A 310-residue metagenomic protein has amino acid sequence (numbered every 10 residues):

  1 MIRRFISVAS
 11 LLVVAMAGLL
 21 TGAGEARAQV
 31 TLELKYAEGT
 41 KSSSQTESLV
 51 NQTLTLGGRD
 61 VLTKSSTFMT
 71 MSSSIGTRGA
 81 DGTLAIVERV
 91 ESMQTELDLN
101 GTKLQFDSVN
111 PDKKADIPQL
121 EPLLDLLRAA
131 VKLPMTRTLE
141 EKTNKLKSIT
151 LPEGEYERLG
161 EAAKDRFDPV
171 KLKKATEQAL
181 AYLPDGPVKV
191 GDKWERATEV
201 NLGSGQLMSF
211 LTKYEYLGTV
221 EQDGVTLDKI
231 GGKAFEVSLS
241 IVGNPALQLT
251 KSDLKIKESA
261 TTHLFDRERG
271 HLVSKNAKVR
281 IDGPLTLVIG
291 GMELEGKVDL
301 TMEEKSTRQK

Functional and structural regions predicted by a protein language model:
M1-G22: Bacterial N-terminal signal peptides that target proteins for export
A26-K310: Signature of exported/secreted
